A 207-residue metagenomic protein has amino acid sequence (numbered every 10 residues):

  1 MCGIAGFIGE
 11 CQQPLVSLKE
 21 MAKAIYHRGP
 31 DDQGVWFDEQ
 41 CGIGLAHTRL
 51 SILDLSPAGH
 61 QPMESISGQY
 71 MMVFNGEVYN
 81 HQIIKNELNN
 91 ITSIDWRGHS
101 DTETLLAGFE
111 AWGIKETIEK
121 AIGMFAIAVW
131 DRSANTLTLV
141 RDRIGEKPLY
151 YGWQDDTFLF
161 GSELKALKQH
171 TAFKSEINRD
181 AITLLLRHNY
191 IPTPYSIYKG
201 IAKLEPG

Functional and structural regions predicted by a protein language model:
M1-G207: Cysteine-centered catalytic environments shared across enzyme families
